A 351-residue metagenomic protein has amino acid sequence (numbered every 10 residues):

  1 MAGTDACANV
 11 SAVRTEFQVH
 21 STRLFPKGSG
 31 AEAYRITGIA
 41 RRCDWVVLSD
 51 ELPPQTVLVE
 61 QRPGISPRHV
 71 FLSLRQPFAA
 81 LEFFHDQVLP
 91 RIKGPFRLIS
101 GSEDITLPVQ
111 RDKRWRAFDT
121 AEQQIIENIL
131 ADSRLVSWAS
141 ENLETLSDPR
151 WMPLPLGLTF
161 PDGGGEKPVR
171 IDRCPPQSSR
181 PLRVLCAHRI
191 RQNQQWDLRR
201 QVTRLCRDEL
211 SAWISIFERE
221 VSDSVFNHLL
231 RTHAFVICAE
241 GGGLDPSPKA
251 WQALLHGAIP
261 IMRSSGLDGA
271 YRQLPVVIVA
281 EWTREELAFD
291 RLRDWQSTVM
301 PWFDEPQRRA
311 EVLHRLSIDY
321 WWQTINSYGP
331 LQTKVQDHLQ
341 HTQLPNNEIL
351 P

Functional and structural regions predicted by a protein language model:
D5-P248, L255-I278, F289-P345: Nucleotide-sugar donor-binding catalytic core of glycosyltransferases
W282-T283: C-terminal accessory segments of extracellular proteins
